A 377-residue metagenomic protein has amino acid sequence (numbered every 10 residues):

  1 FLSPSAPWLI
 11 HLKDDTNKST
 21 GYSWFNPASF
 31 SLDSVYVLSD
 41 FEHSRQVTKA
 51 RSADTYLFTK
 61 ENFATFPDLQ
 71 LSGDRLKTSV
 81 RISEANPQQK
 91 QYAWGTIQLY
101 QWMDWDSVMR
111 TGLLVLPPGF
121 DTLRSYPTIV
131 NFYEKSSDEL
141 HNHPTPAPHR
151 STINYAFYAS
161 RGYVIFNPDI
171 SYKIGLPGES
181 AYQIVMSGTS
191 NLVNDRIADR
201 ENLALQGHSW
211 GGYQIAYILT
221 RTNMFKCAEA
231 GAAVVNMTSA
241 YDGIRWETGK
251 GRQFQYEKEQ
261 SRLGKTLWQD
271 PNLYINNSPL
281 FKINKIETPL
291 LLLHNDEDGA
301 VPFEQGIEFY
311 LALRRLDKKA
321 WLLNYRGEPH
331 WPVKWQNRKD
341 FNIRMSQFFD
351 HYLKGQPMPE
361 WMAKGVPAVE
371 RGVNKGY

Functional and structural regions predicted by a protein language model:
S5-P7, A53-D54: Short coil/turn segments that connect the beta-strands within blades of beta-propeller domains
L12, S19-F120, P148, I153: Non-catalytic accessory segments flanking enzyme active sites
D14-D15, N62, K135, S209: Residue-level signature of beta-propeller blades and closely related beta-rich strand-turn architectures in secreted
L69, W102, G112, V130 (+3 more regions): Conserved hydrophobic/aromatic pocket- or pore-lining residues that grip, position, or stack substrates in active sites
V115, N131-F132, Q206, L293: Short hydrophobic segments within beta-strands
L116-G119, L123-K135: Short beta-strand element of the alpha/beta-hydrolase
S136-D138, I165: Serine-hydrolase catalytic-loop signature spanning alpha/beta hydrolases and amidase-signature enzymes
T145-Y377: Active-site-proximal cap/loop segments of hydrolase catalytic domains
